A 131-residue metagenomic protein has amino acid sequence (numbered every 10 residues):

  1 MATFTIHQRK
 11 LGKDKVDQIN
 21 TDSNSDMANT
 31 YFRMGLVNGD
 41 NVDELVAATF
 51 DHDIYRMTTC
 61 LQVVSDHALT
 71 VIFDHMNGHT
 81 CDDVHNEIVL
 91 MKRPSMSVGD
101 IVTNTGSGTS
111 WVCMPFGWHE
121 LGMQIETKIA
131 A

Functional and structural regions predicted by a protein language model:
M1-N41: N-terminal intrinsically disordered, low-complexity, charge/repeat-rich segments that act as generic
T5, N29-T30, A48, D53 (+1 more regions): Intrinsically disordered, low-complexity segments enriched in small/polar residues
F32-R33, D51, R56, V112 (+1 more regions): Short linear interaction motif-like sites in intrinsically disordered regions of transcription factors
D40-T103: Short, conserved turn/kink motifs that form compact alpha/beta structural patches or helix kinks used as
M91-A131: Short, compact, well-ordered microdomains
